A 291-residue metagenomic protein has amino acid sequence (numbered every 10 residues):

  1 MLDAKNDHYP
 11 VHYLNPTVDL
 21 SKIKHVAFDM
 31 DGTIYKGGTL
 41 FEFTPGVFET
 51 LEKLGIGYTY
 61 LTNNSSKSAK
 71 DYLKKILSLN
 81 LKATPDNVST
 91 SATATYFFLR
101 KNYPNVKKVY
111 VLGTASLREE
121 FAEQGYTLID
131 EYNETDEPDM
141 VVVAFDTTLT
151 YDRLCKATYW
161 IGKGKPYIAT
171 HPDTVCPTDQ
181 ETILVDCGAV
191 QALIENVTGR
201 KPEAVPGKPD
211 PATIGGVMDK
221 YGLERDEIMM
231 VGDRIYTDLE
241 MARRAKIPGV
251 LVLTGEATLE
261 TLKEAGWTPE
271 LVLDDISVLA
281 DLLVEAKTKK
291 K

Functional and structural regions predicted by a protein language model:
L2-F28, Y35-L40, P45-I56, K70-D86 (+1 more regions): Asp-based, Mg2+/Mn2+-dependent phosphohydrolase catalytic module
N64: Conserved phosphate/oxyanion-binding catalytic-loop motifs
